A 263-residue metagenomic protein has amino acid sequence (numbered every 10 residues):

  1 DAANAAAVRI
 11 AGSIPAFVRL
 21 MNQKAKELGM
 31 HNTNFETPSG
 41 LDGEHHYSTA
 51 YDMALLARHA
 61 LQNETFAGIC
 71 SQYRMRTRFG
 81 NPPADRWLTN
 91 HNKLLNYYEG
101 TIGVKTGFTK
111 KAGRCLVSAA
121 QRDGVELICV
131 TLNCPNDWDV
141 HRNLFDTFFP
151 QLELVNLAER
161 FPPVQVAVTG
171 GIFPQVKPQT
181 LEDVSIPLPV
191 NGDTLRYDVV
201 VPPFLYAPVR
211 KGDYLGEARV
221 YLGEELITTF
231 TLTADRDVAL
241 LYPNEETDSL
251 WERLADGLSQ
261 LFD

Functional and structural regions predicted by a protein language model:
D1-Y51, L55-E64: Active-site-adjacent loops and short helices of periplasmic peptidoglycan-processing enzymes
M30-H31, E44-Y47, Y51-D263: Domain-terminus/edge residues, biased toward the C-terminal soluble/receptor-binding domains of extracytoplasmic
